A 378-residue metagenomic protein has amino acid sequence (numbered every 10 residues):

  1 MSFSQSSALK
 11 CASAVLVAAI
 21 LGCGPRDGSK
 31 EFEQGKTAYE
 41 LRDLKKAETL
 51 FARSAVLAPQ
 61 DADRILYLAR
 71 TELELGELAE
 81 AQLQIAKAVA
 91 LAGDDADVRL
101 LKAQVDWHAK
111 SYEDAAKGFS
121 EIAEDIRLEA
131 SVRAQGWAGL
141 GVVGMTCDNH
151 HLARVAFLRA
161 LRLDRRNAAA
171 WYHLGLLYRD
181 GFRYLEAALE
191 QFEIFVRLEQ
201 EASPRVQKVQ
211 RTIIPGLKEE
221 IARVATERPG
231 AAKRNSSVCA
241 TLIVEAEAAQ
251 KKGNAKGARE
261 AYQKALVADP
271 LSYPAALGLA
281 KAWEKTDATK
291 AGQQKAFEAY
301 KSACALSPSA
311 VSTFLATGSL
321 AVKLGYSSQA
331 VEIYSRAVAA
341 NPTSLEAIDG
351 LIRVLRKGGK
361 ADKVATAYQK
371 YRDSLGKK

Functional and structural regions predicted by a protein language model:
G22-K30, I126-A134, V224-T241: TPR-adjacent "capping" and linker segments in tetratricopeptide-repeat scaffold/adaptor proteins
D27-L57, Y67, E74, S237-K264: Alpha-helical segment of the N-proximal tetratricopeptide repeat
G28-S29, A62-D63, A96-D97, A130-A134 (+6 more regions): Helix-start (N-cap) detector for alpha-helical repeat units in TPR-like alpha-solenoids, especially tetratricopeptide
K36, R70, Q104, V142 (+5 more regions): Residue-level recognition of tetratricopeptide repeat
R42-L50, L75-K87, A109-E121, C147-A156 (+6 more regions): Structural signature of tandem alpha-helical TPR/SEL1-like repeats, specifically the intra-repeat loop/turn
A52-V56, A86-A90, E124, L128 (+6 more regions): Conserved structural position within tetratricopeptide repeats
Y67, L101, Q135-G139, H173 (+6 more regions): Canonical tetratricopeptide repeat
